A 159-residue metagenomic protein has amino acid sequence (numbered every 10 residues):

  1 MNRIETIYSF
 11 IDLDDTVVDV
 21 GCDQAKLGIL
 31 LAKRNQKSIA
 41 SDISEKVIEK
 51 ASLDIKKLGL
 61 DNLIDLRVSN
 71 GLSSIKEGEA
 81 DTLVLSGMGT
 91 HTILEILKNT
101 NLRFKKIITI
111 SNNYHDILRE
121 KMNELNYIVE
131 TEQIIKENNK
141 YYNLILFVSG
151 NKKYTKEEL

Functional and structural regions predicted by a protein language model:
M1-D15, I29-L30, E45: S-adenosyl-L-methionine
R3, S74, E79, H91-L159: Class I S-adenosyl-L-methionine
L13, E79-A80: Alpha-helix C-terminal capping/helix-to-coil transition sites in glycosyltransferase folds
V20-G21: Conserved S-adenosyl-L-methionine
A25: Glycine-rich SAM-binding Motif I of class I
K37-D42: Conserved SAM-binding motif I beta-strand of class I
E49-E77: S-adenosyl-L-methionine
A80-G87: Short SAM/SAH-binding signature in class I
